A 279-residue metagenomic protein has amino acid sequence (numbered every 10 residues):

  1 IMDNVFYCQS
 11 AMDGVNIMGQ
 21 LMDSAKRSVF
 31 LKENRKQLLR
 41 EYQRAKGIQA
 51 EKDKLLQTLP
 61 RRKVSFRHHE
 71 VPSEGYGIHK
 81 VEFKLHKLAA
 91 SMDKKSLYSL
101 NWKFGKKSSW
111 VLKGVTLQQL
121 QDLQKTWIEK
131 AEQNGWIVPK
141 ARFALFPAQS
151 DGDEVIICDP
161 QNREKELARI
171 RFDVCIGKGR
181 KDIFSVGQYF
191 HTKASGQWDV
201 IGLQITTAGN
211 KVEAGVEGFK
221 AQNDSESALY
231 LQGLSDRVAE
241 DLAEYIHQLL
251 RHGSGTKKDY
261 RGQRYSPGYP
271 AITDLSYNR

Functional and structural regions predicted by a protein language model:
I1: Cofactor-cradling patches in redox/metallo enzymes
N4-C8: Short hydrophobic alpha-helical runs that function as membrane-insertion/retention elements
Q9-L229, G233: Active-site loops and adjacent core secondary-structure elements that bind or stabilize anionic groups
W110, E213, A243, H247-R251: Short, solvent-exposed secondary-structure capping/transition elements
A141-D153, R251-R279: Compositionally biased, low-complexity/repeat regions
S227-L249: C-terminal substrate/ligand-recognition segments
